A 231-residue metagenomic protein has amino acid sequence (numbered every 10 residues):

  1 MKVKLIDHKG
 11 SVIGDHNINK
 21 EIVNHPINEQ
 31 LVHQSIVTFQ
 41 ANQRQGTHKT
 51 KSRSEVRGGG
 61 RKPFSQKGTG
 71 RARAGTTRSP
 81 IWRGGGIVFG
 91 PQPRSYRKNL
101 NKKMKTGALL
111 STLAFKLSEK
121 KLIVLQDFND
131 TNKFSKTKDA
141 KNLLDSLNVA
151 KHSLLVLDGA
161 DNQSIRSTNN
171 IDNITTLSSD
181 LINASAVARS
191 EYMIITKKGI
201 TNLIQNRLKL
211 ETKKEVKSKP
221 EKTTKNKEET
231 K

Functional and structural regions predicted by a protein language model:
M1-A41, Q45, G90-K231: Extended polybasic, low-complexity segments that bind anionic RNA or targeting/receptor surfaces
T47-R53: Short coil/turn segments at secondary-structure boundaries
R53-F89: Glycine/serine-rich anion-binding loops at beta->alpha junctions that coordinate negatively charged ligand groups
